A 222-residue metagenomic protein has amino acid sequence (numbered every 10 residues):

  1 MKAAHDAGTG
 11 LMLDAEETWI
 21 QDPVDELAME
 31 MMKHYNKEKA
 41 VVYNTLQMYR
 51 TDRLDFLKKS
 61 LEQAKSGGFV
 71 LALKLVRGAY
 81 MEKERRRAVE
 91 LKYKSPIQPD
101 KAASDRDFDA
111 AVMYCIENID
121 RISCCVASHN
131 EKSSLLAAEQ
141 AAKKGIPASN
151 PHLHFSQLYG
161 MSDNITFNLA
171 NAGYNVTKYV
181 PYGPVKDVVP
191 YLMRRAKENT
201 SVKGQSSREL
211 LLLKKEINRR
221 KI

Functional and structural regions predicted by a protein language model:
M1-I222: Positively charged, amphipathic and often flexible ligand-engagement surfaces
